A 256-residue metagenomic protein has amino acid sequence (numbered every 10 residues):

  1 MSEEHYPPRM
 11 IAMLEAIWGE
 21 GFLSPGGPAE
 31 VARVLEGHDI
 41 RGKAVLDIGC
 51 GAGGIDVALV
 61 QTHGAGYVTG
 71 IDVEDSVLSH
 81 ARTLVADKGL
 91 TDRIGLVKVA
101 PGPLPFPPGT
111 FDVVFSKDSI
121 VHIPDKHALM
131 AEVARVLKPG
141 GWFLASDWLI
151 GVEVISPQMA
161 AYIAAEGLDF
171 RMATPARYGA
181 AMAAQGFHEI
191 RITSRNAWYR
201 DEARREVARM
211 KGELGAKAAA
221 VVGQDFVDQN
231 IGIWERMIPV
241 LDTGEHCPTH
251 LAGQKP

Functional and structural regions predicted by a protein language model:
S24-R41: Conserved alpha-helix/loop element of class I SAM-dependent methyltransferases that forms part of the SAM/SAH-binding
L46, A52-P103: Class I SAM-dependent methyltransferase SAM/SAH-binding core
G102-V113: A short acidic, Gly/Pro-enriched loop at the edge of an enzyme's catalytic core that lines a small-molecule cofactor
V113-D125: A short SAM/SAH-binding and catalytic strip from SAM-dependent methyltransferases
H127-W142: A short glycine-rich, Lys/Arg-flanked "PGG" loop and its adjoining helix->strand segment in the class I
W148-D169: Short, glycine-/aromatic-enriched active-site segment of Class I SAM-dependent methyltransferases
R171-Q185: Short alpha-helix
R191-P256: Conserved Class I S-adenosyl-L-methionine
